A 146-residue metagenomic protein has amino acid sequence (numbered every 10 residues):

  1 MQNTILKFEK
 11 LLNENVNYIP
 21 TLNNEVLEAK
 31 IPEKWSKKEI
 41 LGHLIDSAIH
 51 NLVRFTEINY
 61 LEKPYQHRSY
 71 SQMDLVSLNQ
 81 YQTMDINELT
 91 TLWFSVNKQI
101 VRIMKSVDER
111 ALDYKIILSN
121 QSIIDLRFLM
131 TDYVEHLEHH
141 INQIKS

Functional and structural regions predicted by a protein language model:
M1-L11, L137-S146: Short N-terminal signal/transit or membrane-insertion segments and the immediately adjacent low-complexity/disordered
M1-L6, N51-W93: Short, helix-capping/interhelical loops that line the mouth of catalytic, cofactor-, or ligand-binding pockets
I5, E9, E25-L27, I31: An N-terminal domain-cap segment
I5, E9-L12, L41, I45 (+4 more regions): Generic structural concept
K7, L11, N17-T21, V76-D113: Acidic/histidine-rich alpha-helical segments that form the ligand environment of transition-metal centers
P20-N23, N59, D108, K145: A structural signal for long alpha-helical coiled-coils and helix-turn connectors that form the cytosolic signaling
L27-Q72, V101, K115-S146: Short, contiguous alpha-helical
